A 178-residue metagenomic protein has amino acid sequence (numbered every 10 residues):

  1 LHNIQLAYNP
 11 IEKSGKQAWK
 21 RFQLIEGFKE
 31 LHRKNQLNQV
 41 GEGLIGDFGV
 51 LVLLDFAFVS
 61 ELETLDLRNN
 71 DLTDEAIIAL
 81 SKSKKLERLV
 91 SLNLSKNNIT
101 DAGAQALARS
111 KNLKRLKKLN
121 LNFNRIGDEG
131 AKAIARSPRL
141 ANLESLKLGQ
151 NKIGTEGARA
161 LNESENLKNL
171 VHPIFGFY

Functional and structural regions predicted by a protein language model:
L1-E26, N142-Y178: Leucine-rich solenoid repeat scaffolds
H2, R109, K114-E163: Ankyrin-repeat and related helical/solenoid repeat scaffolds used for protein-protein interactions
I4-L6, N35-V40, E63-L67, L89-L94 (+3 more regions): Conserved hydrophobic beta-strand positions in leucine-rich repeat
N9, G43, N70, L94-N97 (+3 more regions): Consensus "Asn ladder" position of solenoid repeat domains
E12-A18, G46-G49, L54, L72-A76 (+5 more regions): The leucine-rich repeat
L24-I78: LRR N-terminal entry segment and analogous cap-like coil->beta motifs
E26, H32, A57-S60, K84-E87 (+3 more regions): Inter-repeat linker/turn residues at the boundaries of leucine-rich repeats
V90, S95-K96, A102-Q105, R109-K111 (+1 more regions): Eukaryotic tandem repeat interaction scaffolds
